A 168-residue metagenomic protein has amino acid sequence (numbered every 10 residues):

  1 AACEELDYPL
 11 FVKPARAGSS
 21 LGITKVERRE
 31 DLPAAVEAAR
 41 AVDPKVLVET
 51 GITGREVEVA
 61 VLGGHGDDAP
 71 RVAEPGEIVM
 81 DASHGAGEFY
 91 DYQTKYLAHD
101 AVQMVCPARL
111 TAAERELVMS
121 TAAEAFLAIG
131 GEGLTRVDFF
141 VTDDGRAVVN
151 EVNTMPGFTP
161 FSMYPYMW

Functional and structural regions predicted by a protein language model:
A2, R109-W168: ATP-dependent carboxylate activation and anion-phosphoryl transfer catalytic cores that bind Mg-ATP to form
C3-I23, P44-G54: ATP-grasp fold ATP-binding core
E5-P9, E56-E58, R136, V149: Broad gene-expression machinery/nucleic-acid interaction feature
P14, V79, T94-Y96, N153-P156: Short, small-residue-rich loop/turn micro-motifs
S19-S20, A101-M104, T159-Y164: Short small-residue beta-strand/loop micro-motif enriched in glycine and branched aliphatics
E27-S120, V141-V148: Phosphate-binding site of ATP-dependent enzymes
